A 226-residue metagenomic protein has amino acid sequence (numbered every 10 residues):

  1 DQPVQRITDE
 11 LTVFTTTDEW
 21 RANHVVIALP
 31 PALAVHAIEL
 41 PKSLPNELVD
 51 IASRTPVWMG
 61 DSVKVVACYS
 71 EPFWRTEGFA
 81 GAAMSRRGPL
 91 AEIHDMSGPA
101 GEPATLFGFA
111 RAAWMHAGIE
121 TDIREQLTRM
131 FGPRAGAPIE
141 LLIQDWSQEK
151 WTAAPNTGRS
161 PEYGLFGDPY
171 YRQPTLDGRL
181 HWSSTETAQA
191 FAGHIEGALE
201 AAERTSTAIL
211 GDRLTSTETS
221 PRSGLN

Functional and structural regions predicted by a protein language model:
D1-T12: A conserved short coil-to-beta-strand element within the FAD-binding core of flavoproteins
Q5, A32-L33, Q148: Residue-level marker for beta-strand->alpha-helix junctions and adjacent short loops that shape enzyme
R6, H36, A190: Active-site environment of divalent metal-dependent phosphoester hydrolases
E10-T12, D61, E77-N226: Conserved flavin/dinucleotide-binding core of flavoenzymes
T15-F79: Central helical "cap/lid" subdomain
